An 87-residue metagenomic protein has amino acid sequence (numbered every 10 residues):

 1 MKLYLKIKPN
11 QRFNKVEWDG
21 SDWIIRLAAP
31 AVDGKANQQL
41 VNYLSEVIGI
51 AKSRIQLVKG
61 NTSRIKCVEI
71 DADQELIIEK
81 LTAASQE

Functional and structural regions predicted by a protein language model:
M1-R26: N-terminal first-folded block
L5, L44, I55: Residue-level signal for inorganic ion chemistry
I7-P9, A29, A72-Q74: Non-catalytic surface loops within mature trypsin-like serine protease
R12, V32, E75-I77: Generic "edge-of-domain/loop-turn" microfeature
K15, K35, I78-K80: Short acidic, gly/pro-rich beta-turn/loop elements at beta-sheet edges and active-site/ligand-binding grooves
W18-I48: Compact, glycine-rich, soluble single-domain proteins
R54-E87: C-terminal structural segments of small proteins and small subunits
